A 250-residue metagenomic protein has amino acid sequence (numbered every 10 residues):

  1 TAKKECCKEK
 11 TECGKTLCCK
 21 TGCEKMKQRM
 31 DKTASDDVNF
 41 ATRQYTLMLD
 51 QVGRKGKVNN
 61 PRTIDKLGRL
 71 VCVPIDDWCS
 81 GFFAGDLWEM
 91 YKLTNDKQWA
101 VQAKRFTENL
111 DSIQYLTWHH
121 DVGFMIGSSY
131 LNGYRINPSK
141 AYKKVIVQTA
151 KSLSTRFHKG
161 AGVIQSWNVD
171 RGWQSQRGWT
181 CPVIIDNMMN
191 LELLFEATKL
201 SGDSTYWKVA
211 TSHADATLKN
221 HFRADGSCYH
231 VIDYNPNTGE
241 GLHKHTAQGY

Functional and structural regions predicted by a protein language model:
T1-Q28: Mature soluble domains of exported/periplasmic/lumenal proteins and thiol-rich metal-chelating peptides
M26-Y250: Glycan-recognition and catalytic cores of secretory/periplasmic carbohydrate-active enzymes
